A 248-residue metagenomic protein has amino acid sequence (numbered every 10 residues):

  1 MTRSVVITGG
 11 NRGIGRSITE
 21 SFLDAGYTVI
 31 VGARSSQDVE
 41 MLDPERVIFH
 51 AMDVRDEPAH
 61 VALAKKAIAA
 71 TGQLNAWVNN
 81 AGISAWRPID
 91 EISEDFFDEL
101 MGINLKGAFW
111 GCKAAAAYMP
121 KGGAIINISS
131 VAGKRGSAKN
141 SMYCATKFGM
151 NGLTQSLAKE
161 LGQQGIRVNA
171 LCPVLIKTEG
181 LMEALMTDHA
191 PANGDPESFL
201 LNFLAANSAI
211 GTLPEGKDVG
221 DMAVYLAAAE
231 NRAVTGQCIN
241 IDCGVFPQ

Functional and structural regions predicted by a protein language model:
N11-R12: Conserved glycine-rich cofactor-binding loop
P88-I89, F96-M101, L204: Substrate-binding pocket helix/loop in short-chain dehydrogenase/reductase
C112, T146, T154: Active-site helix of classical SDR
S130: Residue(s) in the substrate-gating loop at a strand-loop-helix junction that position the organic substrate next
R135, A223-V224, T235-Q248: Short C-terminal tail/terminal secondary-structure segment of NAD(P)H-dependent dehydrogenase/reductase domains
G162, R167, V234-G236: Short, small/polar-rich loop/turn modules that mediate ligand/substrate recognition or access, typified
N193-P196, S208-V219: A conserved structural motif in NAD(P)-dependent oxidoreductases
